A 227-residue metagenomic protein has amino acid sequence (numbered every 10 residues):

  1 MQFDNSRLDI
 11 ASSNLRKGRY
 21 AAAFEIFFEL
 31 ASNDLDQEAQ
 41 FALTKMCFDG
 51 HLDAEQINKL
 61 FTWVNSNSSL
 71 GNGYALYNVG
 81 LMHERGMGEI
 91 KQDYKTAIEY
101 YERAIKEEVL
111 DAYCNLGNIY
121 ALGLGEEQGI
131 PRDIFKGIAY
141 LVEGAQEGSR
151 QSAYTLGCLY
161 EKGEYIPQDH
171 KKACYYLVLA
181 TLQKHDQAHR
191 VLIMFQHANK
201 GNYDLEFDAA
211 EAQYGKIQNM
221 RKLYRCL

Functional and structural regions predicted by a protein language model:
Q2-F3, N33-Q37, D49-H51, S69-G73 (+8 more regions): Short helix-capping/linker turns of helical repeat alpha-solenoids
N5-I26, F48-D49: Alpha-helical segment of the N-proximal tetratricopeptide repeat
S13, A42-D49, L76-R85, N115-E126 (+2 more regions): Hydrophobic face of amphipathic alpha-helices that form TPR/SEL1-like repeat modules and related alpha-solenoid
H189-L227: Terminal, low-structured helical/coil segments at or just beyond the last alpha-helical repeat
